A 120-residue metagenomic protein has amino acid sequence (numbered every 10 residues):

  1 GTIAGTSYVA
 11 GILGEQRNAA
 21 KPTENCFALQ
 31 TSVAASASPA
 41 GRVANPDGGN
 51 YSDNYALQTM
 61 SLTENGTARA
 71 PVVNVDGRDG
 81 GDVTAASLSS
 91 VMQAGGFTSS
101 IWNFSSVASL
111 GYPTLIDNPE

Functional and structural regions predicted by a protein language model:
G1-E120: Predominantly extracellular beta-rich ligand-binding scaffolds that present long acidic/polar faces for carbohydrate
